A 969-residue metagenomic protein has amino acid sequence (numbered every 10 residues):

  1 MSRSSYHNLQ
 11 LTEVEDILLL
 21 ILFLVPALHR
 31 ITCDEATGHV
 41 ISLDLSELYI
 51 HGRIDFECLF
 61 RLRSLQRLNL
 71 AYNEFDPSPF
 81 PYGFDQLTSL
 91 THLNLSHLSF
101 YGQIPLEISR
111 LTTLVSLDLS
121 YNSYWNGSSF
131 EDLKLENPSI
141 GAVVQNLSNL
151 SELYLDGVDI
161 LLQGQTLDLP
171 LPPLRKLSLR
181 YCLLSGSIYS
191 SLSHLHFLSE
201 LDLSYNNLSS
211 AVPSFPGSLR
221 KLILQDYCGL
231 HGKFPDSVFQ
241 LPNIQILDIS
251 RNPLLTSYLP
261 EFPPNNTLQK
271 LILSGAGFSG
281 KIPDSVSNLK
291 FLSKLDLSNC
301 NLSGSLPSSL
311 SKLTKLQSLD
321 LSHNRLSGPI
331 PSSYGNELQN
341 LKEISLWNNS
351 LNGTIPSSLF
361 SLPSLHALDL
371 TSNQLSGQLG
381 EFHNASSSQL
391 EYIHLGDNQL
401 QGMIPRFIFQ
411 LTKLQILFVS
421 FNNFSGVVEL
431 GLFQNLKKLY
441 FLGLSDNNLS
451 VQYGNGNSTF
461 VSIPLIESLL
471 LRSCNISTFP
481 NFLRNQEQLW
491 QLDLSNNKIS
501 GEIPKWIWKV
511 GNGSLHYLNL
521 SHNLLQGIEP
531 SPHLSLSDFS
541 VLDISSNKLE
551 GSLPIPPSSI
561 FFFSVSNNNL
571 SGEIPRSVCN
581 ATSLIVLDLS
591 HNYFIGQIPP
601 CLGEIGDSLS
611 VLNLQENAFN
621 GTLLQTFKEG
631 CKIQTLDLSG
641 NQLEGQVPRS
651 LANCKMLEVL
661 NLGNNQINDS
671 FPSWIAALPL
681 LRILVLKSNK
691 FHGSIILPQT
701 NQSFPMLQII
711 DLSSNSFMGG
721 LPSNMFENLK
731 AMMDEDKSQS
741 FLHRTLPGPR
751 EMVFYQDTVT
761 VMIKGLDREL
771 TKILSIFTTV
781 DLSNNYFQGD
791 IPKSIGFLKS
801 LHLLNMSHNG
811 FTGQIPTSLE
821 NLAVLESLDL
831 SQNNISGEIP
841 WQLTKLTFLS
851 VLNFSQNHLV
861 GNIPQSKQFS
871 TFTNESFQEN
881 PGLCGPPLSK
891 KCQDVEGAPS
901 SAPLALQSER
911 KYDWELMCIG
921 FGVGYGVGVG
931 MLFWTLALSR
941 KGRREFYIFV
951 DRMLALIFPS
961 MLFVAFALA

Functional and structural regions predicted by a protein language model:
M1-A969: Plant-biased, solvent-exposed loop and capping regions within N-terminal extracellular ligand-binding ectodomains
